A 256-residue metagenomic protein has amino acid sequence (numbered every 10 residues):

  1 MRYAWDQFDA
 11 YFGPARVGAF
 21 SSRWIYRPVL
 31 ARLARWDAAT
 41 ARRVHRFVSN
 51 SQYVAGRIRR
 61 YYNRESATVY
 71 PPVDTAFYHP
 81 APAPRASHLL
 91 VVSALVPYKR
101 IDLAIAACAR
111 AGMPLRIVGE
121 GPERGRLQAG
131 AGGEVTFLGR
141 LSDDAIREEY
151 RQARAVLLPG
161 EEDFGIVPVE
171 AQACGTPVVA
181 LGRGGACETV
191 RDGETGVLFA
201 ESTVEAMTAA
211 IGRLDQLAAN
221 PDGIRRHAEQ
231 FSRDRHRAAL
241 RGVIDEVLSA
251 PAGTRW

Functional and structural regions predicted by a protein language model:
P14-F47, A55: Membrane-proximal helix-turn-helix segments that form the acceptor-binding/catalytic region of lipid-linked
A81-G112, R116: Conserved donor-binding/catalytic core segment of Leloir-type glycosyltransferases
L89, R151-D163, T176: Acidic donor-binding loop of glycosyltransferase active sites
G125-A145: Nucleotide-activated donor-binding/catalytic signature segment of Leloir-type glycosyltransferases, i.e., the conserved
G139, D192-G193, V197-V204, I211-A218: Conserved acidic donor-binding segment of nucleotide-sugar-dependent glycosyltransferases
E148-A153, L240: Short alpha-helical donor nucleotide-sugar binding micro-motif in glycosyltransferases
L157, P177-L181, V190: Short hydrophobic beta-strand element within catalytic cores of glycosyltransferases and related nucleotide-activated
S202, Q216-V247, A252-G253: A charged, aromatic-enriched C-terminal amphipathic alpha-helix characteristic of glycosyltransferases across folds
